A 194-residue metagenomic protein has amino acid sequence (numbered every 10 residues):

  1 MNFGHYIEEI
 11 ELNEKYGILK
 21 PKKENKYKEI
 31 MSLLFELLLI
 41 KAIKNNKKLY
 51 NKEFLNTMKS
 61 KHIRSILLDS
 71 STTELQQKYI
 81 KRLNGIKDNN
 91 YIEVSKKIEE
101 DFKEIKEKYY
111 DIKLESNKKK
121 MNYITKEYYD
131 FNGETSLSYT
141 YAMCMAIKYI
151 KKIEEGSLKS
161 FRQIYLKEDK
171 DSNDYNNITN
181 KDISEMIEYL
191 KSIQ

Functional and structural regions predicted by a protein language model:
M1, H5, I30-L33, L37 (+9 more regions): Feature representing long, continuous alpha-helical segments
N2-I18: Catalytic Zn2+-binding segment of zinc metalloproteases
L12, K22-E53, T57-R64, A142: Post-HExxH zinc-binding segment in Zn-dependent metallohydrolases
K15-K20, T57-M58, K120-E127: Short linear capping/connector segments at secondary-structure termini
Y16, K44-K48, Y79, L83: Membrane-interfacial segments
L19-K26, H62, I66, Y129-S136: Short, solvent-exposed segments of well-ordered alpha helices
I40, K44, Q76, I80 (+1 more regions): Membrane-water interface at transmembrane helix exits
T73, G85-Q194: C-terminal, non-catalytic "cap/extension" segments appended to globular domains
